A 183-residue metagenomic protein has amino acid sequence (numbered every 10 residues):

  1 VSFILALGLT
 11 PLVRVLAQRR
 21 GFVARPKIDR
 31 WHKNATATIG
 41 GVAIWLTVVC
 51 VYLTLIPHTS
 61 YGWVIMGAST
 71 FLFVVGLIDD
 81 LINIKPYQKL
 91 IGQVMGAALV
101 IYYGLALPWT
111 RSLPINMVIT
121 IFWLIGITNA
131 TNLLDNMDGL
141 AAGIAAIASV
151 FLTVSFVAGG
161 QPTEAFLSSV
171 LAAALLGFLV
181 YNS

Functional and structural regions predicted by a protein language model:
V1-S183: "…together with the soluble PPM/PP2C metallo-phosphatase catalytic core" -> "…together with the soluble PPM/PP2C
